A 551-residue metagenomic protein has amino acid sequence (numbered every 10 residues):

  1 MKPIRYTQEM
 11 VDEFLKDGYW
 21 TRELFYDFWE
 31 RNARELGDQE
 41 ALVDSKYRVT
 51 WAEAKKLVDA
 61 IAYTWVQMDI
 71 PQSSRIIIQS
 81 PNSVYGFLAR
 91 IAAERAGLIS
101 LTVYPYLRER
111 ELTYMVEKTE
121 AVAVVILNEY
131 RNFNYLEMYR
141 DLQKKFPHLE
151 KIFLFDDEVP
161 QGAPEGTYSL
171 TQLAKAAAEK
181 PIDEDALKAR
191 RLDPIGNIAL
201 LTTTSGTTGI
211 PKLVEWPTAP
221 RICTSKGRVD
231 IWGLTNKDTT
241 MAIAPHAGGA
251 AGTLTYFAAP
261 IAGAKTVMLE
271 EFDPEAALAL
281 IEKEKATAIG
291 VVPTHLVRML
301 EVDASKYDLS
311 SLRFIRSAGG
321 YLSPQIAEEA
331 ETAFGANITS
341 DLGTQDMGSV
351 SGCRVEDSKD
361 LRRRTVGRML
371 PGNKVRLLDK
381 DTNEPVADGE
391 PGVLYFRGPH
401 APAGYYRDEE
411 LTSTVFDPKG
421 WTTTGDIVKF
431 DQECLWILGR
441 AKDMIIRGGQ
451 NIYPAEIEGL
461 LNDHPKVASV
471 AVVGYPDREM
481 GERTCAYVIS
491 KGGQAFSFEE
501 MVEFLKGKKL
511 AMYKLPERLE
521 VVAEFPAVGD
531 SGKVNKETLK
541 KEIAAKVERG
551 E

Functional and structural regions predicted by a protein language model:
T21, Y47, A62-L112, E117 (+1 more regions): Conserved AMP-binding/adenylate-forming
G37, F153, Y168-T203, I210 (+1 more regions): Conserved pre-ATP/AMP-binding loop-to-beta segment of ANL
T50-E53, R190-R191, A199-C223: Conserved AMP-binding A3 loop
M68, L98-Q172, G492-Q494: Structural core segment of the AMP-binding/adenylate-forming
L107-E117, V124-I126, I289, G398 (+5 more regions): AMP-binding/adenylate-forming catalytic core of the ANL superfamily
L154-F155, L510-K533: AMP-binding/adenylate-forming catalytic domain of the ANL superfamily
Q172, I261, A286-V291, L300-L361 (+1 more regions): Gly/Ser/Thr-rich phosphate-binding loop
I222-T239, A247-A288, V302: Conserved AMP-binding/adenylation subdomain of ANL enzymes
